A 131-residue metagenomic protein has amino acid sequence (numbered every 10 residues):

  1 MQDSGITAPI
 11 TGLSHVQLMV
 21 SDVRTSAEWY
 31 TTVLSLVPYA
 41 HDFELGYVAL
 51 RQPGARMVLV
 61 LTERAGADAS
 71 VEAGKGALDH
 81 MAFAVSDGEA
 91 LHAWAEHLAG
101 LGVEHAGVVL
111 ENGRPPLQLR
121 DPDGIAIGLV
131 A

Functional and structural regions predicted by a protein language model:
M1-P9, A95-A131: Vicinal oxygen chelate
Q2-G5, G66-V71: Short beta-strand/turn micro-motifs at beta-sheet edges
G12-S21, R51, S70-H97, P115-R120: Vicinal oxygen chelate
Q17-L59, E63: Core segments of cupin and vicinal oxygen chelate
A27-E28, H92, I127: Alpha-helical elements of the RecA-like P-loop NTPase motor core of helicases
M57, D79, I125: Glycine-centered loop/turn positions within well-structured domains that cap or flank conserved ligand/cofactor-binding
V58-V60, A69-E72: Short, charge-rich, low-complexity interaction segments located in flexible loops at or near secondary-structure
T62-A67, A131: Acetyl-CoA-dependent GNAT
